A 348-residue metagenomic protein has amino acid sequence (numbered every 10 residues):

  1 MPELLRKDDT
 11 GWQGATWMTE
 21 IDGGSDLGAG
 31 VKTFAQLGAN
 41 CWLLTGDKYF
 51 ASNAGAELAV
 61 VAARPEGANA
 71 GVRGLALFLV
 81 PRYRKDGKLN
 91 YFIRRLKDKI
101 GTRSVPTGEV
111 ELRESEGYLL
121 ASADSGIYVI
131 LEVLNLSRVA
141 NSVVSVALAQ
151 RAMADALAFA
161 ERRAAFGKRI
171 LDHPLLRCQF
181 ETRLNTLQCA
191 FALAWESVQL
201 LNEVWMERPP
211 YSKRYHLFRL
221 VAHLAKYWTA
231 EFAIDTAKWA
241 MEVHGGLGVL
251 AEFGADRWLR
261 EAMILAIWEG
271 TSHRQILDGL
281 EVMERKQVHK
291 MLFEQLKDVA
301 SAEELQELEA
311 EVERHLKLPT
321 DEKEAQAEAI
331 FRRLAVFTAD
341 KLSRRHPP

Functional and structural regions predicted by a protein language model:
M1-N40, W195-Y211, Y215, A237 (+1 more regions): Internal maturation/activation junctions in enzymes
T16, W42-D47, N90-R95, G126-S142 (+4 more regions): Glycine- and acidic
A35, T102-L131, G246-S272: Flexible glycine/proline-rich, aromatic-decorated loop/lid segments
C41, T45-N90: A short core secondary-structure module
D86-N90, R94, K99, P106-S137 (+2 more regions): A glycine-rich, basic-preceded beta-loop-alpha segment at the flavin cofactor/substrate interface of flavin-utilizing
R138-E207, K290-P347: Extended amphipathic alpha-helical segments enriched in small hydrophobics
T182-M241: Accessory "access/gating" subregions that flank catalytic or transport cores
H216-D298: Alpha-helix capping/hinge segments and adjacent helical runs
